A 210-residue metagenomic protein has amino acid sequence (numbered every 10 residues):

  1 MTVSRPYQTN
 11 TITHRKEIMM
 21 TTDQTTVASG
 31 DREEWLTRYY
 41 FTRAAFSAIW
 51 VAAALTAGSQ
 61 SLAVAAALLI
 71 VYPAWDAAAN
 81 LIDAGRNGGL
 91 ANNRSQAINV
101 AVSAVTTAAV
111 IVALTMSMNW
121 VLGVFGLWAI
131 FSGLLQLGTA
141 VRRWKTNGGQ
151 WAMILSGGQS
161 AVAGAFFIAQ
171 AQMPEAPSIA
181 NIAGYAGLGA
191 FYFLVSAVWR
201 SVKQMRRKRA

Functional and structural regions predicted by a protein language model:
P6-G89, M205-A210: N-terminal topogenic module of multi-pass integral membrane proteins
R43-W50, N99-T107, S156-A163: Core segments of transmembrane alpha-helices that mediate helix-helix packing or line hydrophobic substrate/ligand
V51, T107-M116, Q159-P177: Hydrophobic alpha-helical transmembrane segments in multi-pass integral membrane proteins
S61-A74, S117-I130, A183-G187: Structural signature of hydrophobic alpha-helical transmembrane segments
L90-V102, G149-S156: Cytoplasmic-side transmembrane-helix entry/capping segments in multi-pass membrane proteins
V105-L155: Membrane-proximal helix-loop-helix units in multi-pass membrane proteins
F131-T146, A163-Q170, S196-R200: Alpha-helical transmembrane segments in multipass membrane proteins, preferentially the mid-helix core
A180-S196: Small-residue-rich transmembrane alpha-helices that serve as helix-helix interface/gating elements in multipass
